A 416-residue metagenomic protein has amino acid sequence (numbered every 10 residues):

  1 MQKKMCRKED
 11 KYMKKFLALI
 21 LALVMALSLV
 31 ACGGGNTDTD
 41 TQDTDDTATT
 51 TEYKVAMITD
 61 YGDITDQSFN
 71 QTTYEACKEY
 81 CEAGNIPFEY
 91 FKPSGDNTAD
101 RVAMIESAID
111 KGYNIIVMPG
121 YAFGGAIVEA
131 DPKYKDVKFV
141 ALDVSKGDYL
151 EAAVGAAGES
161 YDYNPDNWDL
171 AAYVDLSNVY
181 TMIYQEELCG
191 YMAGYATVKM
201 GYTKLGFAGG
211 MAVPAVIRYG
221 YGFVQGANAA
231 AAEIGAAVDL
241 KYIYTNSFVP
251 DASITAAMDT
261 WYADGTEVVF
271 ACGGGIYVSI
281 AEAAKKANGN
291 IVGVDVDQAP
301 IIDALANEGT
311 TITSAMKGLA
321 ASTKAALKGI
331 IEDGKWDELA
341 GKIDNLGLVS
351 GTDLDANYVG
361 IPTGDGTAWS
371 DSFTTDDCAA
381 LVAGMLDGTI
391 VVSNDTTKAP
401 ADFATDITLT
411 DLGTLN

Functional and structural regions predicted by a protein language model:
M1-Y12: Short, Lys/Arg-enriched N-terminal segments with co-localized hydrophobic residues within the first ~10-30 amino acids
K14-A22: Sec-dependent signal peptide recognition, specifically the positively charged N-region followed immediately by
S28-A31: C-terminal motif of bacterial Sec signal peptides marking the signal peptidase cleavage site
G33-G35: Bacterial signal peptide processing site
T37-D38, G194: Short N-terminal or domain-adjacent regulatory/targeting segments
T39-T44: Long, acidic low-complexity intrinsically disordered regions
D45-N416: A residue-level marker of the well-folded mature domains of exported/periplasmic proteins
